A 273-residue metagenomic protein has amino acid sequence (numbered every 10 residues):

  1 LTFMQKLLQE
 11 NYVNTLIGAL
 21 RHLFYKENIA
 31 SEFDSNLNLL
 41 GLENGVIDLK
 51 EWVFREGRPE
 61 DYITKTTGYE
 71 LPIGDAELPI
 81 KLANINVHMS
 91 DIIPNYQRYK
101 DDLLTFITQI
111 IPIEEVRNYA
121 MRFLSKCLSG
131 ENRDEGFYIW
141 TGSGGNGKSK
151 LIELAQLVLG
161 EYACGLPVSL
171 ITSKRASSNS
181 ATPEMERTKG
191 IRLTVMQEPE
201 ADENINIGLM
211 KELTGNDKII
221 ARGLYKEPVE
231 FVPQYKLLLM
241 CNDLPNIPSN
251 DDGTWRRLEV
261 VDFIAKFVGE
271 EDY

Functional and structural regions predicted by a protein language model:
T2-V46, K50: Extended, Lys/Arg-enriched charged tracts that mediate electrostatic binding to polyanionic substrates
E32-S35, L39, V46-G190, E259-V261: P-loop NTPase catalytic core of nucleic-acid-dependent motor ATPases
L42-E43, P233-L237, C241-P248: Catalytic nucleotidyl-transfer cores of nucleotide-processing enzymes
P167-A181, G208-P228, Y273: Substrate-gripping "pore-loop 1 plus following alpha2 helix"
P183-G190, A221-M240: AAA+/SF3 P-loop NTPase mechanochemical coupling elements
G190-N216, V229-V232, I247-T254: Conserved AAA+/SF3 P-loop NTPase catalytic/coupling segment centered on the Walker-B
E200-A201, N242-I247, I264-G269: Conserved nucleotide-binding/hydrolysis micro-motifs of P-loop NTPases
N250-F267: A short helix-turn-beta junction within AAA+ P-loop NTPase domains corresponding to the substrate/partner-engaging
